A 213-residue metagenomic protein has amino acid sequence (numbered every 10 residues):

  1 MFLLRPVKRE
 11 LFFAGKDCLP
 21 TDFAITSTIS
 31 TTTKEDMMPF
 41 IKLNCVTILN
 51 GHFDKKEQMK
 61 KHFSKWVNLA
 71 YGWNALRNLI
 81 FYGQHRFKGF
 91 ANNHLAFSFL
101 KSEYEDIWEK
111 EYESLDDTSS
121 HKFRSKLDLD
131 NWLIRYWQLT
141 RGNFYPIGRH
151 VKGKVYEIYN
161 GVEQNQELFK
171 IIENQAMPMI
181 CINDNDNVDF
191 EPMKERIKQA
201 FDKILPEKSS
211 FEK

Functional and structural regions predicted by a protein language model:
L3-K213: ER/Golgi luminal nucleotide-sugar-dependent glycosyltransferases, focusing on the catalytic module
